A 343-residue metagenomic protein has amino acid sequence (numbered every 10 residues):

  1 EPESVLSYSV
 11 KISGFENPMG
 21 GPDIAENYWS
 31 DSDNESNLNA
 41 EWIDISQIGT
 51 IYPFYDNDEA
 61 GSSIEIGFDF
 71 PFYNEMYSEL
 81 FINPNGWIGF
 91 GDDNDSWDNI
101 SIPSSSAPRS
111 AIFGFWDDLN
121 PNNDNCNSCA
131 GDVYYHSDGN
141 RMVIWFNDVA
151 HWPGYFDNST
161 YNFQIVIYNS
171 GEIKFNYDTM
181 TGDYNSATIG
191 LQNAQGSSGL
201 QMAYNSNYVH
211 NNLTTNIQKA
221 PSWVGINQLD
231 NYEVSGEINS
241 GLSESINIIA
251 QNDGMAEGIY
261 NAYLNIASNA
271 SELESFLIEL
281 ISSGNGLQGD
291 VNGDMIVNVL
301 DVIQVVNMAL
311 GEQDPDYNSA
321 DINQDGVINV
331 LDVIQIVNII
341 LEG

Functional and structural regions predicted by a protein language model:
E1, N74, I144, G241-E244 (+5 more regions): Extracellular/surface recognition and adhesion modules
E1-N17, L280-I281, Q335, L341: Short, intrinsically disordered, charge-balanced linker/junction segments flanking boundaries in proteins
P2, L6, G254-S283: Terminal connector regions
L6-E237, S245-D253: Extracytoplasmic Ser/Thr/Pro-rich, glycosylation-prone low-complexity segments
N39, I45, A267, L287-D290: Short, compositionally biased
E237-S240, M295: Short, solvent-exposed loop/linker segments at the N-terminal edge of repeated beta-sheet extracellular domains
S282-G343: Cellulosome-associated attachment modules in secreted, modular CAZymes
